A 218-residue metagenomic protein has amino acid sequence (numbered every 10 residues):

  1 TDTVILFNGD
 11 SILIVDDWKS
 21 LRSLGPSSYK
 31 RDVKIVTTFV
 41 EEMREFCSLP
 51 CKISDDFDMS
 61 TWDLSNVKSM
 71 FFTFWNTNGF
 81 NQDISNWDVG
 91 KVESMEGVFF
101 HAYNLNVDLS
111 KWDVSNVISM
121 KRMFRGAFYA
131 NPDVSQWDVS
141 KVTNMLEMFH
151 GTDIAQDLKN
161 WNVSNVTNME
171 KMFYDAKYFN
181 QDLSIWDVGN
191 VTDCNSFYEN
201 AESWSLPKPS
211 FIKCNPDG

Functional and structural regions predicted by a protein language model:
T1-G218: Negatively charged
